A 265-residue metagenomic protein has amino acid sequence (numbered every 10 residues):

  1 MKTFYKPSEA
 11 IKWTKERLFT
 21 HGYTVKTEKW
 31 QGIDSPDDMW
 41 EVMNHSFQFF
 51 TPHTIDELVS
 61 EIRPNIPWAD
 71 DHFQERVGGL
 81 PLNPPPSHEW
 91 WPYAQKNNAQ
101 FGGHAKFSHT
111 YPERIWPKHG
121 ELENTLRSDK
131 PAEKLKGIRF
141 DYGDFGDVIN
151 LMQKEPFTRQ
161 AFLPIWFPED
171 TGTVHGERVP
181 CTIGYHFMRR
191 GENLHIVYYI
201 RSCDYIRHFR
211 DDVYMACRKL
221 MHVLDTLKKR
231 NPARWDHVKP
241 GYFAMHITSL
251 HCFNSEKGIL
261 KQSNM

Functional and structural regions predicted by a protein language model:
M1-M265: Terminal, non-catalytic protein-protein interaction segments that mediate quaternary/complex assembly
